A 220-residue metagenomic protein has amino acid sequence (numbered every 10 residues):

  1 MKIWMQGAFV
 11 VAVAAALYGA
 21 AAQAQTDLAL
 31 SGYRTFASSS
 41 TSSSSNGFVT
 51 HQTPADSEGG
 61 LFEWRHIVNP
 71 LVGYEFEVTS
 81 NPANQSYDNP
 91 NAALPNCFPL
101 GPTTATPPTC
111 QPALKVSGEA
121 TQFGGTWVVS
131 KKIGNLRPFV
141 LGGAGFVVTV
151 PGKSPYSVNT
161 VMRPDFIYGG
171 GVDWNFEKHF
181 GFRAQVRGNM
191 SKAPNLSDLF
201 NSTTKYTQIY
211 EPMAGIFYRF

Functional and structural regions predicted by a protein language model:
M1-T26: Cleavable N-terminal export/targeting peptides
A20-V68, V78, T149-P151, M213-R219: Short glycine/proline- and aromatic-enriched beta-strand/turn motifs that initiate or cap beta-hairpins
A24, P70, K132-P138, F176-K178 (+1 more regions): Short coil turns and loop connectors of transmembrane beta-barrels in diderm outer membranes and organellar homologs
L30-R34, F76-S80, V140-F146, G170-V172 (+1 more regions): Transmembrane beta-barrel strands of outer-membrane/channel proteins
S40-G47, S86-A93, V150-V158, P194-N201: Outer-membrane beta-barrel translocator domains and adjoining extracellular loop/strand segments of Gram-negative
G47-T53, P112-G118, P155-T160, L199-T203: Outer-membrane beta-barrel domain signature
E63-S154, V161-P164, I209-F220: Gram-negative (and chloroplast) outer-membrane scaffold detector with strong preference for beta-barrel transmembrane
C97-P99, E177-F220: Predominantly the C-terminal beta-signal and adjacent terminal strand-loop region of outer-membrane beta-barrel
